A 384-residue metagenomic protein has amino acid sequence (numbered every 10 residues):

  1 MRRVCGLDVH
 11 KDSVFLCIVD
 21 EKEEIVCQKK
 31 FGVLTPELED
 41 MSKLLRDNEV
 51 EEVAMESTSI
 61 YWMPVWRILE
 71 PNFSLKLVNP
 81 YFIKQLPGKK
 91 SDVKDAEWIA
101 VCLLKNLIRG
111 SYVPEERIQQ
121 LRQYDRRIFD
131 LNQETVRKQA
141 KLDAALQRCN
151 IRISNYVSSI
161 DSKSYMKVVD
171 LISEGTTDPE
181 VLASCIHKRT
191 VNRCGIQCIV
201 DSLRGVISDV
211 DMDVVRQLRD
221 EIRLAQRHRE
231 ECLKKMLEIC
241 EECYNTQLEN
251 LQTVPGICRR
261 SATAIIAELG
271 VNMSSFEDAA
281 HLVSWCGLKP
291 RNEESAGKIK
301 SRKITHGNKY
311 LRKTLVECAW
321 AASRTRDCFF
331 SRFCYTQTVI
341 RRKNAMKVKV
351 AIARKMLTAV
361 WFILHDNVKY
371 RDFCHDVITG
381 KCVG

Functional and structural regions predicted by a protein language model:
M1-G384: A detector of single, family-specific signature residues that are central to catalytic or substrate-handling motifs
